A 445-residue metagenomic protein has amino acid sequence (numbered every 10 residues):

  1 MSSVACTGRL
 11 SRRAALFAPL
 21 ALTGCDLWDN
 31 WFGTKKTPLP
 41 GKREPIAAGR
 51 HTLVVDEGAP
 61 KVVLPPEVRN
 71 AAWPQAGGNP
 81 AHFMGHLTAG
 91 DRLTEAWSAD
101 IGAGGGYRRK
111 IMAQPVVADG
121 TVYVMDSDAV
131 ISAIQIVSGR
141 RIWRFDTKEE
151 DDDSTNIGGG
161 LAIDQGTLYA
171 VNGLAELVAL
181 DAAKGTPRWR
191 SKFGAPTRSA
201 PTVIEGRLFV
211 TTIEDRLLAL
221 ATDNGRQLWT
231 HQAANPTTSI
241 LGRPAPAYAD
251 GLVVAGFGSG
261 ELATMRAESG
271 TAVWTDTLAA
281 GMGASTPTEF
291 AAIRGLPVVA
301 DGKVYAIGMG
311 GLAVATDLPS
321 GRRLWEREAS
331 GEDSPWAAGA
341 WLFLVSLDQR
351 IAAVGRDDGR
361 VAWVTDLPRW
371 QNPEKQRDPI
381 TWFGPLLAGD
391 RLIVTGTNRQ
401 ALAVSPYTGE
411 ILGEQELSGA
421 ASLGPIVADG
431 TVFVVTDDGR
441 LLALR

Functional and structural regions predicted by a protein language model:
S2-A21: N-terminal secretory signal peptides and thylakoid transit peptides that target proteins across membranes
D26-D29: Bacterial signal peptide processing site
P40-L53, V62-A96: Blade/loop signatures of beta-propeller domains
W97-V116, R144-A162, W189-I204, Q227-A249 (+4 more regions): Extracytoplasmic beta-rich repeat domains
I136-S138, D181-K184, T222-N224, A267-S269 (+3 more regions): Short loop/turn segments that connect beta-strands within beta-propeller blades
L423-R445: Blade-level signature of beta-propeller repeat domains, shared across WD40, Kelch, NHL, RCC1 and BNR/Asp-box propellers
